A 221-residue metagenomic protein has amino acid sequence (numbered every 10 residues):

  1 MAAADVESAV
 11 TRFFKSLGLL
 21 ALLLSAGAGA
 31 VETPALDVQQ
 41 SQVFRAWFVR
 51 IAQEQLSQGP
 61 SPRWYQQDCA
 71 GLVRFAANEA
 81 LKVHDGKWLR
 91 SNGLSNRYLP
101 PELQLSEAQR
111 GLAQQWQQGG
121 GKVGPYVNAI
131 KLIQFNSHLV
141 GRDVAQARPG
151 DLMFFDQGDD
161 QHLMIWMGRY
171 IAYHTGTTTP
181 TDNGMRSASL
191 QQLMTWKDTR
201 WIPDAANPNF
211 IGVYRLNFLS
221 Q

Functional and structural regions predicted by a protein language model:
A2-V6: Extreme N-terminal basic, low-complexity initiation segments that serve as generic localization/processing leaders
E7-L17: Bacterial N-terminal signal peptides that target proteins for export
L19-L23: Hydrophobic helical h-region of N-terminal Sec-dependent signal peptides in bacterial secretory/periplasmic proteins
S25-G27: N-terminal signal peptide c-region/cleavage motif recognized by signal peptidases
G29-Y126: N-terminal capping segments
G71-F75, M164-W166, I171-H174, A188-Q191: Active-site scaffold segments
N96-T181: ...with weaker cross-activation on analogous glycine-rich loops/strands in unrelated enzymes
R186-Q221: Low-complexity, Gly/Ser/Thr/Pro-rich intrinsically disordered linker/tail segments
